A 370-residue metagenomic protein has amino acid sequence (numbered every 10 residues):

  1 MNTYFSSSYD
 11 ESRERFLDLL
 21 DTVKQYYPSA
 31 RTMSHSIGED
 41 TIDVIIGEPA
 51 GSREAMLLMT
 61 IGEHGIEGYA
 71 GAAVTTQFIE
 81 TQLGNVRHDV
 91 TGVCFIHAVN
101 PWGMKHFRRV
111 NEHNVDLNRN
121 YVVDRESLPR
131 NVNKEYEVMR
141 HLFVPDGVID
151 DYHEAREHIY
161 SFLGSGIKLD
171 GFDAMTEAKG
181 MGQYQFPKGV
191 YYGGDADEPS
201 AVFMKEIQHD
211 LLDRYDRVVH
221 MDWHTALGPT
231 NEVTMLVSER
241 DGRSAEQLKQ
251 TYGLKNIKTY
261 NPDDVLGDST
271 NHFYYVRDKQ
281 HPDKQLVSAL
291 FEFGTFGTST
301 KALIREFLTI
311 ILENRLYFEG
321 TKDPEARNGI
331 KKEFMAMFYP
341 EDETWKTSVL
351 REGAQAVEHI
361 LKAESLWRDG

Functional and structural regions predicted by a protein language model:
M1-G370: Structured catalytic-domain cores with a bias toward divalent-metal coordination
